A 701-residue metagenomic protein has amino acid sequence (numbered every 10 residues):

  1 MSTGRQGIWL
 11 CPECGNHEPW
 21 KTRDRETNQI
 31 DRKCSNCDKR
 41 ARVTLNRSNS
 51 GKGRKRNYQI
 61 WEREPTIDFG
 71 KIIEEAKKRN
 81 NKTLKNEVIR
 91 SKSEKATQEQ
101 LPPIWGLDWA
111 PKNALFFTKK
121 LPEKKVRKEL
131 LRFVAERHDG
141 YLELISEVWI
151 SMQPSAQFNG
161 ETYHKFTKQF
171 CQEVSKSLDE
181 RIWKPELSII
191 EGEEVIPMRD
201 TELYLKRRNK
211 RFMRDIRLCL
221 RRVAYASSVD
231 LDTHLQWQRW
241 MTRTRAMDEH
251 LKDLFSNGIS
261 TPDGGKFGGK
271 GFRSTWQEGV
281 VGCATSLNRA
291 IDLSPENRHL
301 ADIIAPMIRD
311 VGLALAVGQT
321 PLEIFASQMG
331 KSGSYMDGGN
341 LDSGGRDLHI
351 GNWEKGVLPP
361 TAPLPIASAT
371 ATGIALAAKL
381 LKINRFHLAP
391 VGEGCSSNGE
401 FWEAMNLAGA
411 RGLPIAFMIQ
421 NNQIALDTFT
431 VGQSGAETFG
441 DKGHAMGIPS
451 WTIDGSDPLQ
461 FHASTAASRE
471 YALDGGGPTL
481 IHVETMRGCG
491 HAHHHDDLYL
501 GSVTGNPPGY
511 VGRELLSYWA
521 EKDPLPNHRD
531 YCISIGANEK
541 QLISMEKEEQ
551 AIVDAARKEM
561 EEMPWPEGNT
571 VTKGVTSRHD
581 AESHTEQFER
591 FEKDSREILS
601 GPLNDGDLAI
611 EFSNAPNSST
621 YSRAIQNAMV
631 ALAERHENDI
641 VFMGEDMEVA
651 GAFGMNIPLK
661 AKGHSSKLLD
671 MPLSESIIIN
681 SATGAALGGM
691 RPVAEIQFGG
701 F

Functional and structural regions predicted by a protein language model:
M1-G7, D24-E26, T44-L84: Short, intrinsically disordered terminal segments enriched in charged and Pro/Gly residues
P12-E13, N36: Short, cysteine/histidine-rich loop/knuckle motifs that typically chelate Zn2+
E18-P19, A41-V43: Cys/His-rich microdomains that often coordinate metals
T22-R32: Short linker/helix segments within small regulatory modules
K77-G282, N297, C489-G663: Conserved acidic/glycine
G106-P111, F117-T118, E123-L130, Y141 (+3 more regions): Glycine-rich ThDP/TPP pyrophosphate-binding loop and its adjacent helix/strand module within ThDP-dependent enzymes
D253, P262-R411, F429-G440, A445-G447 (+1 more regions): Cofactor-binding active-site loop characterized by glycine-rich and histidine/acidic residues
E403-L407, S676-V693: Small-aliphatic-rich amphipathic alpha-helix that forms the alpha element of a beta-alpha
